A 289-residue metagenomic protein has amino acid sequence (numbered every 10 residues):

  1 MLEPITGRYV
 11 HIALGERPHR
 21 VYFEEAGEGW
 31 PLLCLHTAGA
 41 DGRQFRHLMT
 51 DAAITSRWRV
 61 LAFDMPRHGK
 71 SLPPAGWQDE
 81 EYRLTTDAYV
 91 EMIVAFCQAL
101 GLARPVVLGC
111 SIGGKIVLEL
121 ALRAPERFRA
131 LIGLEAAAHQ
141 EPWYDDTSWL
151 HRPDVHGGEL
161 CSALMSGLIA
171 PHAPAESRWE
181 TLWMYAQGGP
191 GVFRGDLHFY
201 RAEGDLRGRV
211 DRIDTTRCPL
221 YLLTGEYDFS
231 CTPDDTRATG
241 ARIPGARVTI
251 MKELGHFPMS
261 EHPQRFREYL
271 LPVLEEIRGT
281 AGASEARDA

Functional and structural regions predicted by a protein language model:
G15-A75: Conserved HGGG/HGGXW glycine-rich cap/lid loop of the alpha/beta-hydrolase fold
E16, S56, L61-L108, E268: Active-site loop/oxyanion-hole signature of alpha/beta-hydrolase fold enzymes
G109, G113, V117: Gly/Ala-rich beta-loop-alpha elbow adjacent to hydrolase catalytic centers
L118-R123, F128-E159: Flexible "cap/lid" loop of the alpha/beta hydrolase fold
P142-W143, G158-D214: Conserved alpha/beta-hydrolase catalytic His-Asp/Glu region
T216, L222-T224: Short beta-strand/loop motif that positions the catalytic acidic residue of the alpha/beta-hydrolase fold
E226-C231: Acidic catalytic loop of the alpha/beta-hydrolase fold
A246-A289: Catalytic active-site module of serine/aspartate enzymes centered on a nucleophile-bearing elbow/loop
